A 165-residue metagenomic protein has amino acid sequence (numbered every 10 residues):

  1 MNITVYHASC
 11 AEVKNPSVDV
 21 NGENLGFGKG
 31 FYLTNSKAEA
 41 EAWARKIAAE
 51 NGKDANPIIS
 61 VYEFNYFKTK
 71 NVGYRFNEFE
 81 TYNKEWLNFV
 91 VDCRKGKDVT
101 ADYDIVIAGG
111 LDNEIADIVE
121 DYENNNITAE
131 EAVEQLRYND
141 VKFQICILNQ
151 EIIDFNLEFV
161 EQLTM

Functional and structural regions predicted by a protein language model:
M1-G26: Short aromatic-glycine-(Arg/Gly/Cys) micro-motifs in beta-strand/loop hairpins
N2, L25-G26, E41-A42, K46-M165: Conserved NAD+-utilizing ADP-ribose enzyme module
N15, A40-E41: Short, well-ordered alpha-helical microsegments
F27-Y32: A short, exposed loop/beta-hairpin motif centered on an aromatic-Gly-Thr core
